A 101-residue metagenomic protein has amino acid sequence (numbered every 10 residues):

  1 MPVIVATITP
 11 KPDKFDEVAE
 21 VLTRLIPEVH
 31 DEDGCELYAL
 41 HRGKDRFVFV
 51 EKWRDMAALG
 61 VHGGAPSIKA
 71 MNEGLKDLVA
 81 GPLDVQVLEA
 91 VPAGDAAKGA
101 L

Functional and structural regions predicted by a protein language model:
M1-P2, A19, H30-D31: Short, flexible segments with low predicted structural confidence
P2, L40-D45, E73-L101: Glycine-rich beta-strand-turn "strand-cap" elements at beta-sheet edges
P2-T9, A39-G63: Short, well-ordered beta-strand segments in beta-rich or mixed alpha/beta enzyme and ligand-binding folds
T9-A19: Short, surface-exposed ligand-recognition loops at beta-strand->loop->(often short) alpha-helix junctions that present
P10-P12, D55, E89-V91: Non-catalytic surface loops within mature trypsin-like serine protease
D16-V18, V50, L59-V61, D95-A97: Short acidic, gly/pro-rich beta-turn/loop elements at beta-sheet edges and active-site/ligand-binding grooves
R24, E28-E36, K52-Q86: An amphipathic, aromatic/His-enriched active-site/gating alpha helix that lines ligand/cofactor pockets
